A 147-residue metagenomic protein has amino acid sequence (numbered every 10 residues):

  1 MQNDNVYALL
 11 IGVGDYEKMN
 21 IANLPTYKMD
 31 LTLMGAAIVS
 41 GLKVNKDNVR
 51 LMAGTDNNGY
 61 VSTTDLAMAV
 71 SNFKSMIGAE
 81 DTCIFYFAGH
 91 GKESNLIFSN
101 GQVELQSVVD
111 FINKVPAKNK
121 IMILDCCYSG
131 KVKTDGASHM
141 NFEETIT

Functional and structural regions predicted by a protein language model:
M1-I97: Boundary/activation segment at the start of structured domains
P25-T32, G91-T147: Cysteine protease catalytic core and zymogen-processing segment of caspase-like enzymes
